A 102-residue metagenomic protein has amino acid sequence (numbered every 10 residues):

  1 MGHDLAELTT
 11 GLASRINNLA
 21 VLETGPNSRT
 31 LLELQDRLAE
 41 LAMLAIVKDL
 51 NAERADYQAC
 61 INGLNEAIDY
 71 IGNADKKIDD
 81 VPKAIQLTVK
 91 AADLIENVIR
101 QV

Functional and structural regions predicted by a protein language model:
M1-D79: Short amphipathic alpha-helical segments that predominantly mediate membrane engagement
N65-V102: Short, cationic, amphipathic peptide segments
